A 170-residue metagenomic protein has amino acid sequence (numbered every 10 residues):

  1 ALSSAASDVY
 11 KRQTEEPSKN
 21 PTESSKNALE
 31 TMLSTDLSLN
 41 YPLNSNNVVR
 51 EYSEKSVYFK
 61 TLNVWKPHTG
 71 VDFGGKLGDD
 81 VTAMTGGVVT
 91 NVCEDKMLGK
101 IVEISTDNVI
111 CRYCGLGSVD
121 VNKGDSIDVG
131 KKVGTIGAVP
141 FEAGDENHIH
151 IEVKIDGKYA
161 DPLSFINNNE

Functional and structural regions predicted by a protein language model:
A1-A6, Y10-Q13: Single conserved hydrophobic/aromatic residue that forms the stacking wall/gate of nucleotide- or nucleobase-binding
E30, E51-T82: Short glycine/threonine/proline-enriched tight-turn/helix- or strand-capping micro-motif at secondary-structure
S34-D36, L43-N47, F59, K66-G70 (+3 more regions): Extracytoplasmic
E51, V92-C93, L116-V119, I136-V139: Residue-level recognition of beta-strand microenvironments
L62-N63, V71-G74, I101-T106, E152: Short, acidic/hydrophobic/Gly-rich beta-strand patch recurrent on exposed beta strands that often constitutes part
D80-V89, V121-I136: Short, well-structured beta-strand-loop connectors
A83-G117: Zn2+-dependent peptidoglycan hydrolase active-site motif and core
D125-E170: Conserved, short, structured surface segments that act as functional micro-motifs
